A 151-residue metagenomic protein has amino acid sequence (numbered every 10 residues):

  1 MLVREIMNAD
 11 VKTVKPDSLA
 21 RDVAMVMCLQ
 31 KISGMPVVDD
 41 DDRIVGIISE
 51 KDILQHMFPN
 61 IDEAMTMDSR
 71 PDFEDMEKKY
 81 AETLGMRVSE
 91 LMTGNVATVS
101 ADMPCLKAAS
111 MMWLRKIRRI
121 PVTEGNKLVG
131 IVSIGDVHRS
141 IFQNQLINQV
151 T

Functional and structural regions predicted by a protein language model:
M1-D10, E50-A97, A109, W113 (+1 more regions): Tandem CBS (Bateman) regulatory domains
M7, P16-L19, V37, D41 (+5 more regions): Generic preference for well-ordered secondary structure
V11-V14, I44-V45, E82, V96-V99 (+1 more regions): Short N-terminal micro-motifs specific to bacterial/archaeal maturation and metal-cluster initiation sites
T13, L19, M25, R43-V45 (+5 more regions): Aromatic-residue detector
V14-K31, V37-D39, M57, Y80 (+3 more regions): The conserved cystathionine-beta-synthase
M27, M35-D52, M112, I120-G135: A glycine-centered beta-loop-beta connector
I32-D42, N60-M67: Short N-terminal helix-initiation segments at or just after the protein's N-terminus
